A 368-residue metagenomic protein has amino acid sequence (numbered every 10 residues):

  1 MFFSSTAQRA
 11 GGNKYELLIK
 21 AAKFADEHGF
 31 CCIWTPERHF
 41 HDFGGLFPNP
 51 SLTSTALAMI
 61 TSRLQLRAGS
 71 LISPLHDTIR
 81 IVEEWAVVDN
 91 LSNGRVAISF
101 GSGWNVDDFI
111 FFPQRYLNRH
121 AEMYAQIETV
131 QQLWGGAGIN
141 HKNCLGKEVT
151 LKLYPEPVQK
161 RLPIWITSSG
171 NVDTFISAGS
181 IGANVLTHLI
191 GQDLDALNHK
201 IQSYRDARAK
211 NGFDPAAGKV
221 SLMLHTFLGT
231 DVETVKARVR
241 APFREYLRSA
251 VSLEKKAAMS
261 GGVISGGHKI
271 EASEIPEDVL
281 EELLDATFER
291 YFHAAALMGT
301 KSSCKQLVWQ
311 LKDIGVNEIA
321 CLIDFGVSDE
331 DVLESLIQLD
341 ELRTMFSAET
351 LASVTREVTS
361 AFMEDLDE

Functional and structural regions predicted by a protein language model:
M1, I33-T35, L66-A68, V96-F100 (+4 more regions): Hydrophobic faces of well-ordered beta-strands that scaffold small-molecule active sites in alpha/beta enzyme cores
M1-I60, Q65, K160-L162, Q338 (+1 more regions): N-terminal beta1-alpha1-beta2 module of alpha/beta enzyme domains
M1-Y15, L71-I79, Q159-G170, T226-G229 (+1 more regions): Active-site mouth loops of central-metabolism enzymes
G12-F24, E84, S168-I176, K301-Q310: Short, acidic/polar
A25, G29, E37, L57 (+9 more regions): Conserved, mostly hydrophobic/aromatic
E27, L117-L153, D195-V316, E349-D367: An alpha-helical appendage that flanks or caps ligand/catalytic pockets
C32-T53, L57, I72, W104 (+2 more regions): Glycine-rich, proline-tolerant flexible connector loops at the mouths of alpha/beta enzymes
D77-A183, D195-N198, Q202, A209-N211 (+1 more regions): Internal, glycine-rich beta/alpha segment that forms the wall or movable "lid" of small-molecule/cofactor binding
